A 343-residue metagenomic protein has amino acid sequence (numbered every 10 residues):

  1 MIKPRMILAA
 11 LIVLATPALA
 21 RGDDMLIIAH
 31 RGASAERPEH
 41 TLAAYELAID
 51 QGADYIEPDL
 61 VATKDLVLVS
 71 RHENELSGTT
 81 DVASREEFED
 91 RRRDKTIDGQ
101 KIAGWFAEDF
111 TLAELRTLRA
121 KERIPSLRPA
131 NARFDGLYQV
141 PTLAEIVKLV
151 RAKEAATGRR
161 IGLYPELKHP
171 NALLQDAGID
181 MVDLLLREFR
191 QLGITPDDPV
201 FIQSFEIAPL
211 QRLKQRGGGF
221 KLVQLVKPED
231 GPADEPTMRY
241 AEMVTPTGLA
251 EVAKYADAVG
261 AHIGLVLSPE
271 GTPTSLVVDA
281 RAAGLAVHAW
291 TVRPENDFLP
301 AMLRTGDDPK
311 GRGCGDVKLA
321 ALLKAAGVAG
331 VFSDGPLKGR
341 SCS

Functional and structural regions predicted by a protein language model:
M1-I7: Bacterial N-terminal signal peptides that target proteins for export
I7-A9, S34-A35: General helical structural elements
L8-P17: Bacterial N-terminal signal peptides
A18-S343: Phosphate-group recognition and catalysis centered on beta-loop-alpha active-site segments
